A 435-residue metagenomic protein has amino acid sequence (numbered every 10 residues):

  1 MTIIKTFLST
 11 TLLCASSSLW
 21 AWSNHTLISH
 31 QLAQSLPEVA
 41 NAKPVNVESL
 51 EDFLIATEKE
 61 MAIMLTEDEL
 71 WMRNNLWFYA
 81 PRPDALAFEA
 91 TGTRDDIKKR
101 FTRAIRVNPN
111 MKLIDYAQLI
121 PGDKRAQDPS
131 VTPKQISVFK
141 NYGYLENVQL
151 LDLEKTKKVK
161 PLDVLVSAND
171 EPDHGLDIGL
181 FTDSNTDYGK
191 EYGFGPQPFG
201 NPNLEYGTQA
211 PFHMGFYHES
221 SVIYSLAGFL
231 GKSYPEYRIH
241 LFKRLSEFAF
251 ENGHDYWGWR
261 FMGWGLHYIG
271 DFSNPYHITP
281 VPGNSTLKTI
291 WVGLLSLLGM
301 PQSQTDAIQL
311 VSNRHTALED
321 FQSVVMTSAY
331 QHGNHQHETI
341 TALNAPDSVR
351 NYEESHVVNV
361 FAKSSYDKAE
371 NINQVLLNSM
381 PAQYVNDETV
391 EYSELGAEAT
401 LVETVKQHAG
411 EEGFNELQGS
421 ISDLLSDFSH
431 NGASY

Functional and structural regions predicted by a protein language model:
M1-L8: Bacterial N-terminal signal peptides that target proteins for export
A15-S18: N-terminal signal peptide c-region/cleavage motif recognized by signal peptidases
W20-F248, I278-Y435: N-terminal, motif-rich segments that launch catalysis or mediate targeting to/interaction with membranes, typified by
P235-E236, D255, W259: Inter-repeat boundary and helix-capping residues of tandem alpha-helical solenoids
F250-H254: Short helix-adjacent coil turns
W257-T279: Active-site alpha-helical segments that house and flank conserved acidic catalytic motifs for diphosphate chemistry
